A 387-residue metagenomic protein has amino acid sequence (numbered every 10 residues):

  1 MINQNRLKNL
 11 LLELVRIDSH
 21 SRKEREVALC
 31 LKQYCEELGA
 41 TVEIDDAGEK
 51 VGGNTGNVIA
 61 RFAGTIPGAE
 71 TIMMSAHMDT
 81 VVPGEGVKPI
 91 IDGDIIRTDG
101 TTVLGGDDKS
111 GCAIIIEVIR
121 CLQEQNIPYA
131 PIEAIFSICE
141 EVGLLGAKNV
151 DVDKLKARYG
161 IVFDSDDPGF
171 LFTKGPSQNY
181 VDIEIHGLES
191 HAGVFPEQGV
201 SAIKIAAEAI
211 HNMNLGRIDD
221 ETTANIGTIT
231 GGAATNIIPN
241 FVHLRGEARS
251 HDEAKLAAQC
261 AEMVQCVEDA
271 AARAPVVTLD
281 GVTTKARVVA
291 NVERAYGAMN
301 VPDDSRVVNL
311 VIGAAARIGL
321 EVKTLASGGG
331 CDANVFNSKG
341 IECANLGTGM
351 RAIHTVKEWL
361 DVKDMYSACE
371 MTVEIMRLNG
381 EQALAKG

Functional and structural regions predicted by a protein language model:
M1-R25, R294, I353-T355: N-terminal capping segment at the start of a domain
H20-P67: A non-catalytic alpha/beta surface segment that caps or lines the substrate-entry region of metallo-dependent hydrolase
G53-N57, R61, P67-P131, F136 (+1 more regions): Active-site metal-coordination/substrate-binding segment of hydrolases, especially metallo-dependent peptidases
D79-D94, F172-E184, I312-G313, A344: Acidic-glycine-rich active-site phosphate/pyrophosphate-binding loop
I91-V103, H186-S190, I318, M350-H354: Glycine/charged-rich beta-loop-alpha catalytic/anionic-binding loops adjacent to active sites
E124-K204: Fold-level recognition of mixed alpha/beta catalytic cores in primary-metabolism enzymes, strongest
I203-G387: Metal-dependent amide/peptide-bond hydrolase catalytic core, centered on the "pita-bread" metallohydrolase fold
